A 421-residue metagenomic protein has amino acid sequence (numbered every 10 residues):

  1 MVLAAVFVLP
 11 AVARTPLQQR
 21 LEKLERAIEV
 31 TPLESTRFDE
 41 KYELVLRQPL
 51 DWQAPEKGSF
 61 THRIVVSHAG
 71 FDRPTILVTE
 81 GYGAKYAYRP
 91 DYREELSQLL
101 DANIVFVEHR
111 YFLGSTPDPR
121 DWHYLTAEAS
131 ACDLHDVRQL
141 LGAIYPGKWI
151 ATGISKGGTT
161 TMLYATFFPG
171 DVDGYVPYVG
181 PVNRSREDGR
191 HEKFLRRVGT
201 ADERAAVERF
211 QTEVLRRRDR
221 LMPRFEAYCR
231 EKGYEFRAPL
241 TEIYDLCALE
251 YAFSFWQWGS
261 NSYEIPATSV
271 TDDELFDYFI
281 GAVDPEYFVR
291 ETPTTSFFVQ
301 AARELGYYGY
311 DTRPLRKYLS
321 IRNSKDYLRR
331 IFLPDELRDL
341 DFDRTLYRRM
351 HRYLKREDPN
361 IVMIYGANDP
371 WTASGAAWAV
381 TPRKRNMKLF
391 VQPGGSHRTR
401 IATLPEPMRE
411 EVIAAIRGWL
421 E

Functional and structural regions predicted by a protein language model:
V12-A102, E406-P407, A414, G418-E421: Catalytic-loop region of hydrolases
S97-G114: Conserved alpha/beta-hydrolase
Y124-A143: Alpha/beta-hydrolase active-site loop
Y145-S155: Alpha/beta-hydrolase fold nucleophile elbow
G158-G170, Y175: Short glycine-enriched nucleophile-adjacent loop and the immediately C-terminal alpha-helix near the catalytic center
D171-K232: A catalytic-pocket lid/entrance helix-loop region that shapes and gates access to the active site across common
Y228-F342: Alpha/beta-hydrolase fold active-site neighborhood
M363-Y365: Short beta-strand/loop motif that positions the catalytic acidic residue of the alpha/beta-hydrolase fold
